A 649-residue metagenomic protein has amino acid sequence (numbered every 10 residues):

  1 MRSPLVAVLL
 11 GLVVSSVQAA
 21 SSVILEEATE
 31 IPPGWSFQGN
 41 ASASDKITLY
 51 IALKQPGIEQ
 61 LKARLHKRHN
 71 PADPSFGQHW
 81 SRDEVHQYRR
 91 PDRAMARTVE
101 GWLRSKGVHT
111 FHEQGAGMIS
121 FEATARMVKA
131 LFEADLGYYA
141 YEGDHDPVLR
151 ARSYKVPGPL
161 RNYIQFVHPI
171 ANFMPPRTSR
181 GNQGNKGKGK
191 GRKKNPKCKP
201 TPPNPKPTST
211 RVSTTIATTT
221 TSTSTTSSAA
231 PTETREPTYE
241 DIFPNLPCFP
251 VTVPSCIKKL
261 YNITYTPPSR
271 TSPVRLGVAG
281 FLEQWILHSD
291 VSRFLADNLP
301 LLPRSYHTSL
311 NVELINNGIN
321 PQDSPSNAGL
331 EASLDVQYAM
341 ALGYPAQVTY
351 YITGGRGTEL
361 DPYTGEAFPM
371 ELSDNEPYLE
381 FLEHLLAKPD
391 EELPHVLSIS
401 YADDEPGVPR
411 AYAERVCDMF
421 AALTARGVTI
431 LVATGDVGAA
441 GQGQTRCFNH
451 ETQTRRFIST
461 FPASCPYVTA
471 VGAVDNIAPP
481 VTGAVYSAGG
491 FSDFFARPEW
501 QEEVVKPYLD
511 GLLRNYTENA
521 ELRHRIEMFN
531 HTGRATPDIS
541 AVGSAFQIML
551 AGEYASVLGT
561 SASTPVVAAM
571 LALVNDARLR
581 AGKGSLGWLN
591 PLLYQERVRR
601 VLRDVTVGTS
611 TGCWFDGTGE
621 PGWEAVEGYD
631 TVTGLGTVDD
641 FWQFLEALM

Functional and structural regions predicted by a protein language model:
R2, L10-E26: N-terminal signal peptide
A20-E113, S120, A125-A440, Q444-V471 (+4 more regions): Substrate-binding/charge-relay-adjacent region of secreted/lumenal peptidase catalytic domains
R304-H307, Y350, L431-A433, A470-A473 (+3 more regions): Acidic/polar loop patches that form or flank catalytic/metal-binding clefts of enzymes that bind anionic ligands
G435, G559, G634: Active-site glycine-centered loops adjacent to acidic/histidine catalytic or metal-binding residues that shape
P466, A470-G511: Polar, glycine-rich mid-to-C-terminal structural blocks that act as macromolecule-binding/assembly scaffolds
E521-I526, N575-T633, D639: An often Trp-containing, charged/polar helix-loop segment at the C-terminal end of enzyme catalytic cores
Y554-P565: A short beta-strand-to-alpha-helix junction
A568-D576: Short glycine/serine- and small hydrophobic-enriched flexible loop segments
